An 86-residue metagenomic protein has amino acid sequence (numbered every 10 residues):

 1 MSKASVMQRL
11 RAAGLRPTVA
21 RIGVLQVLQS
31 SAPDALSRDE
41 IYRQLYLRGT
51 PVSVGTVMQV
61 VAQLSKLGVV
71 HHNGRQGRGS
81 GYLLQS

Functional and structural regions predicted by a protein language model:
M1-S31: Intrinsically disordered, low-complexity serine/threonine- and proline-rich regulatory segments
D34, T50: Flexible coil/turn residues that form the inter-helical turn or adjacent wing/linker of helix-turn-helix
E40-Y42, Y46: A short acidic, leucine-rich amphipathic alpha-helix
M58-A62: Short, hydrophobic-biased segments on the C-terminal half of alpha helices that form "recognition helices"
S65-G74: A short, conserved structural fragment
R75-S86: Short, cationic-aromatic polyanion-contact patches
